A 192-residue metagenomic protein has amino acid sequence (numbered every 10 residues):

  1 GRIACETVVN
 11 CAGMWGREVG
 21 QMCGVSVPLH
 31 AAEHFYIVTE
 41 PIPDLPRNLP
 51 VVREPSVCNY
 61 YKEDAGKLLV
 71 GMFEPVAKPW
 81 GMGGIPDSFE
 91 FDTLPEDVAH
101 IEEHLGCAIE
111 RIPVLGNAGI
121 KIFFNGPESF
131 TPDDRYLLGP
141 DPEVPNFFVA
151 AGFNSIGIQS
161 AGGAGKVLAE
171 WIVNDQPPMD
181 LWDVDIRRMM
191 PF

Functional and structural regions predicted by a protein language model:
G1-D97, E103-L115, P191-F192: Flavin-dependent oxidoreductases
S56, A65, D87, P95-F192: C-terminal catalytic lobe of FAD-dependent flavoproteins
